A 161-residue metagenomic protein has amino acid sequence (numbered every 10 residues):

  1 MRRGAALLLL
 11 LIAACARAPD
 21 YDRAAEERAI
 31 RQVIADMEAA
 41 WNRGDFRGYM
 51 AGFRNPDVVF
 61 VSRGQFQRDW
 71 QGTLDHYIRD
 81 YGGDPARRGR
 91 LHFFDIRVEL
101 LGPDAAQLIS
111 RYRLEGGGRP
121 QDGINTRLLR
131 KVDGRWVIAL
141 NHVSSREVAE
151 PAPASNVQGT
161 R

Functional and structural regions predicted by a protein language model:
A5-A13: Bacterial N-terminal signal peptides
C15-N55, E150-R161: Short, low-complexity N-terminal intrinsically disordered segments enriched in polar/charged residues
A16-A18, D122-A152: Short beta-strand edge/turn micro-motifs at domain boundaries
R23, E27, R31, Q67-Q71 (+1 more regions): Short, structured helix-loop boundary elements
M37, Y49-M50, D57, T73 (+2 more regions): Hydrophobic pocket/interface hotspot
F53, G64, R97, S110-Y112 (+2 more regions): A mature extracytoplasmic/lumenal domain signature
V59, G72-P120: Surface-exposed, charged secondary-structure patches
F60, W70, I138-A139: Anionic, Ser/Thr-rich low-complexity intrinsically disordered regions
